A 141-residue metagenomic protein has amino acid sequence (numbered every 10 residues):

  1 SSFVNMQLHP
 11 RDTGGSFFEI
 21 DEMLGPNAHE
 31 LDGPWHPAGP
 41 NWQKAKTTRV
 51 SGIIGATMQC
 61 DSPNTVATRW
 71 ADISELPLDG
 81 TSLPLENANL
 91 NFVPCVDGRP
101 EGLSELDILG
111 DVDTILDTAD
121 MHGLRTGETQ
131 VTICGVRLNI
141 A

Functional and structural regions predicted by a protein language model:
S1-R49, G55, S82-R99, D107 (+1 more regions): Vicinal oxygen chelate
D61-P77, V112-M121: Amphipathic alpha-helical segments
